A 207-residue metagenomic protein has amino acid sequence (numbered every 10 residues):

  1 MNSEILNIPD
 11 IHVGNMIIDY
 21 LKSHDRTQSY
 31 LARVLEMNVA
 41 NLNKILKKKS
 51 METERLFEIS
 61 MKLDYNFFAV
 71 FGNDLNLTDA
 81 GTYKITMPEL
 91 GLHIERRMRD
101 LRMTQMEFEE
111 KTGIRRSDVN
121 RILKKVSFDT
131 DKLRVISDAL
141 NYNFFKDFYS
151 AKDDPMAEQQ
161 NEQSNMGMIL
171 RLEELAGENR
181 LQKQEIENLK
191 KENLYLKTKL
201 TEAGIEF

Functional and structural regions predicted by a protein language model:
M1-H24, N76-L101: A short, Lys/Arg-rich alpha-helix, primarily the initiator
M1-I45, R55, Y65-F71: N-terminal, leucine/charged-rich tether regions that mediate assembly and partner docking in large macromolecular
H12, T53, F57, D79-A80 (+4 more regions): Helical coiled-coil/dimerization "stalks" and their immediately adjacent regulatory linkers at helix->disorder
H24-N41, D100-N120: Short alpha-helical DNA-recognition segment
K48-M61, K125-D138: Short, basic-rich loop-to-helix N-cap that marks the start of a DNA-contacting helix
D64-G81, N141-E158: Short C-terminal boundary/hinge segments that cap the last helix of small helical domains
T104, N161-E185, K190-E192, K197-K199 (+1 more regions): Heptad-repeat coiled-coil/leucine-zipper oligomerization helices
